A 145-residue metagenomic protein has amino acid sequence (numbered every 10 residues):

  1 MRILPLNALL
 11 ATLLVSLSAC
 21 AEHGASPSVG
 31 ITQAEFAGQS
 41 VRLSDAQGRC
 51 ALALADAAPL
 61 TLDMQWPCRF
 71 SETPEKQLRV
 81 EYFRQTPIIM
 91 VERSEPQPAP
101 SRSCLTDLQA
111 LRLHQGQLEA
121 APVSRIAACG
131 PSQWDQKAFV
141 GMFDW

Functional and structural regions predicted by a protein language model:
M1-L6: Positively charged n-region of N-terminal signal peptides that target proteins for export
N7-S18: Bacterial N-terminal signal peptides
C20-W145: Exposed acidic/polar residues on beta-strands and adjacent loops within beta-sheet cores, strongest in beta-propeller
